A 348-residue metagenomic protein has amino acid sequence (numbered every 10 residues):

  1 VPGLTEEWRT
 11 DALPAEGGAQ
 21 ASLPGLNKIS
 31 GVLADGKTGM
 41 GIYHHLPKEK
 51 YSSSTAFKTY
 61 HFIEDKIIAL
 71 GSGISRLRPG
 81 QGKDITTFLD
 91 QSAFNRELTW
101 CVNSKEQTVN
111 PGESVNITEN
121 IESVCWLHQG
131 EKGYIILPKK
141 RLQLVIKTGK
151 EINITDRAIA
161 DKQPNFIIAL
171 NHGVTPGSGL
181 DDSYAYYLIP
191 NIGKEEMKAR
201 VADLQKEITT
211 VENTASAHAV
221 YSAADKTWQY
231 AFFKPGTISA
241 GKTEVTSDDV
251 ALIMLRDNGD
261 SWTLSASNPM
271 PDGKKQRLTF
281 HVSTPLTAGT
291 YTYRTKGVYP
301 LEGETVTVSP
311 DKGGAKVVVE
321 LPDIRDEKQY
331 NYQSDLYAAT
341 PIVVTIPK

Functional and structural regions predicted by a protein language model:
V1-E106, E122: Catalytic and substrate-binding regions of extracellular carbohydrate-active enzymes, especially polysaccharide lyases
V1-K48, L180-K242: Catalytic cores of secreted or luminal carbohydrate-active enzymes
H45-N95, N171, T175-D182, I189-A224 (+3 more regions): Acidic, contiguous internal or C-terminal segments within carbohydrate-active enzymes that form a structured patch used
K58-H61, C125, K132-I146, K150 (+3 more regions): Broad, structure-driven detector of short, well-ordered beta-strand segments within folded domains
T99-C101, I146-G149, E196-A199: Short conserved micro-motifs at the rims of enzyme active sites and ligand-binding pockets
Q107-I167, T287-P310: Trp/Gly-enriched beta-strand surface patches
L137, L144, T148, D182-G193 (+1 more regions): Short, hydrophobic/aromatic-enriched beta-strand segments in well-ordered soluble domains
I189-K348: Non-catalytic terminal regions with compositionally biased, polar/charged low complexity
